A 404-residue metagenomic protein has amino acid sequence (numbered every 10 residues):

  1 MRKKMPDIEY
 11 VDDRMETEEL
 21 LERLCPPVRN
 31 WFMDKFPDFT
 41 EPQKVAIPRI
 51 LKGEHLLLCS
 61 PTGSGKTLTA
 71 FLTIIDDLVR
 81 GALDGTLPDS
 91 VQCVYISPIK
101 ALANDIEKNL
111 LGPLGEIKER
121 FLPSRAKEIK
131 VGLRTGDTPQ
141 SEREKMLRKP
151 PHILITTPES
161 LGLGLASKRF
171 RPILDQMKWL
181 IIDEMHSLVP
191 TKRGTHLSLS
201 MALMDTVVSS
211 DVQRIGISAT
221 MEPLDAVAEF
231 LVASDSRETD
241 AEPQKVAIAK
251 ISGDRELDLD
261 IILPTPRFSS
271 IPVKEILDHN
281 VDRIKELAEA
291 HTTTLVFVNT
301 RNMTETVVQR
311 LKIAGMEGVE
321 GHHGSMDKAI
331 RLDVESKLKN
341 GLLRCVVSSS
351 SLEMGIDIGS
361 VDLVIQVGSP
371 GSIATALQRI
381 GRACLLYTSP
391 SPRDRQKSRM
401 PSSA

Functional and structural regions predicted by a protein language model:
R2-D13: Interdomain "pre-motor" coupling segment immediately N-terminal to P-loop NTPase/helicase cores
D13-L57: Conserved pre-motif I regulatory segment
Q43, G63, T157: Short, conserved phosphate/pyrophosphate- and ester-handling motifs at nucleotide-, phospho-/glycolipid
P48, L68-G85, A202-L203: Walker A/P-loop NTP-binding motif
L51, L78, V91, Y95-S97 (+2 more regions): Helicase motor core with emphasis on the C-terminal RecA-like subdomain
H55-A70: Walker A/P-loop
T62-S64, S218, S391: Conserved phosphate-coupling serine/threonine residues in phosphotransfer and NTP-handling enzymes
Y387-A404: Single conserved hydrophobic/aromatic residue that forms the stacking wall/gate of nucleotide- or nucleobase-binding
